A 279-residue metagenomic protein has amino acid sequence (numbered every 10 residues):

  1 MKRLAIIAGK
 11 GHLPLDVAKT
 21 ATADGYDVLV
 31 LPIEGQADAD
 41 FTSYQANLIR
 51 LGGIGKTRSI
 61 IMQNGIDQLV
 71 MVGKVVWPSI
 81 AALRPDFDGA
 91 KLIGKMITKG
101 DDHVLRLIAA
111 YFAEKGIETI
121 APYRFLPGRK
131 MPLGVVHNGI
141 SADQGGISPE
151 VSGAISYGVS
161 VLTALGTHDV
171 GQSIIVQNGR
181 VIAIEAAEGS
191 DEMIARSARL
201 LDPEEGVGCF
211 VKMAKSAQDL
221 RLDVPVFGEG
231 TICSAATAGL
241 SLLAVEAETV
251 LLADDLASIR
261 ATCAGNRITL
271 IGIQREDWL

Functional and structural regions predicted by a protein language model:
M1-R3, D24-D27, N64-D67, K115-I117 (+5 more regions): Short coil/turn connectors at secondary-structure junctions
K2-I33: N-terminal basic/disordered segments at the start of proteins
I6-A8, V30-P32, L69-V72, D101 (+5 more regions): General beta-strand structural signal in soluble alpha/beta enzymes
K10, K74-W77, R180, K215-S216: Short glycine-rich anion-binding loops that position phosphate/pyrophosphate groups of nucleotides and phosphorylated
A21, L51, P122-C233: Conserved mixed alpha/beta catalytic, RNA-binding, or beta-rich assembly cores of soluble enzyme, regulatory
I33-G52, K56-N64, L83-I93, E192-L279: Feature captures the catalytic cores and cofactor-binding loops of soluble hydro-lyases/lyases that act on carboxylate
R50-G55, Q68-A82, F112: Long amphipathic alpha-helical segments
P85-P149: Hydrophobic alpha-helical segments and helix pairs
